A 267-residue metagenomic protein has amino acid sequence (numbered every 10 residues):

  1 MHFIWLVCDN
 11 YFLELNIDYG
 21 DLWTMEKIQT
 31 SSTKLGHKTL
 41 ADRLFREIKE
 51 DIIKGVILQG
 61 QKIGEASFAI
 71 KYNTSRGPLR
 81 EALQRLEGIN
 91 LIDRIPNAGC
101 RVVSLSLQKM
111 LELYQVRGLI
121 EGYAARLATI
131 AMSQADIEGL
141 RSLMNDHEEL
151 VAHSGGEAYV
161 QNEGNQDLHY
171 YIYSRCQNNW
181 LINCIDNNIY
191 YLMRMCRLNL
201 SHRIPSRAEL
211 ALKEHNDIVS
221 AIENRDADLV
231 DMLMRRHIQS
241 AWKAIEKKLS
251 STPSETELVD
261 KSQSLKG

Functional and structural regions predicted by a protein language model:
M1-I130, W242, K247-G267: Short linear motifs at protein or domain termini
V7, E26, L198-G267: C-terminal all-alpha effector/ligand-binding and dimerization domain of prokaryotic HTH-type transcriptional repressors
T30-S31, A152-A158, S201-P205, E255: Short helix-coil transition/hinge motifs at the ends and kinks of transmembrane helices, capturing the brief
T39, Y159, S206-L210: Short helix-capping and inter-helix turn/linker motifs at the boundaries of alpha-helical repeat units
D42, G118, R141, E209-K213: Amphipathic alpha-helical repeat elements characteristic of tetratricopeptide repeat
I57, L107, G118, I130-I137 (+4 more regions): Alpha-helix boundary/capping and short turn/kink residues
Q134-L198, L212-A221, L229-K243: Conserved amphipathic alpha-helical segments that form helical-bundle/coiled-coil interaction surfaces
